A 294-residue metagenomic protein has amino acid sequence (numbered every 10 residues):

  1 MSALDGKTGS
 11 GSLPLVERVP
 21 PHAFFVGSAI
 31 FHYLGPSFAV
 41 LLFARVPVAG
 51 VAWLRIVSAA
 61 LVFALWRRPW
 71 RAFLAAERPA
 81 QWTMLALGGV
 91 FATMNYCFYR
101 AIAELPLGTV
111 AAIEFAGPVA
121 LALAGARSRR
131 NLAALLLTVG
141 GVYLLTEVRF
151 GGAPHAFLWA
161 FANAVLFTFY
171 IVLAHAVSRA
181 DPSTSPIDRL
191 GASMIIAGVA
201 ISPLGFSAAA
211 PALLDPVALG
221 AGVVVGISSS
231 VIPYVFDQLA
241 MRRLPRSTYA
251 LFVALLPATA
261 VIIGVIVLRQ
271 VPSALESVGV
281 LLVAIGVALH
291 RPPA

Functional and structural regions predicted by a protein language model:
M1-G50, G89, T93-C97, L136-Y143 (+3 more regions): Glycine-/small-residue-enriched transmembrane alpha-helix faces in small-molecule transporters and effluxers
M1-I30, A59-A86, R127-A133, F150-G152 (+4 more regions): Membrane-interface interhelical linkers
S2-T8, I56, A254-A294: C-terminal-most transmembrane helix of multi-pass membrane proteins
E17-P21, R45-W53, A76-Q81, V142 (+3 more regions): Juxtamembrane helix-entry segments on the extracytoplasmic side of multipass membrane proteins
V26-L34, F38, W66, L85-R100 (+5 more regions): Hydrophobic alpha-helical transmembrane segments of multi-pass membrane transport proteins, especially secondary
Y33, V57-L61, V119, V139 (+3 more regions): Small-residue-rich packing faces within the transmembrane alpha-helices of Major Facilitator Superfamily
G50-A60, F91, F98-A126, N163 (+1 more regions): Specific alpha-helical transmembrane segments that line the substrate/conduction pathway and gating interfaces
F63, A116, R129-R149, N163 (+4 more regions): Hydrophobic transmembrane alpha-helices of multi-pass small-molecule transport proteins
